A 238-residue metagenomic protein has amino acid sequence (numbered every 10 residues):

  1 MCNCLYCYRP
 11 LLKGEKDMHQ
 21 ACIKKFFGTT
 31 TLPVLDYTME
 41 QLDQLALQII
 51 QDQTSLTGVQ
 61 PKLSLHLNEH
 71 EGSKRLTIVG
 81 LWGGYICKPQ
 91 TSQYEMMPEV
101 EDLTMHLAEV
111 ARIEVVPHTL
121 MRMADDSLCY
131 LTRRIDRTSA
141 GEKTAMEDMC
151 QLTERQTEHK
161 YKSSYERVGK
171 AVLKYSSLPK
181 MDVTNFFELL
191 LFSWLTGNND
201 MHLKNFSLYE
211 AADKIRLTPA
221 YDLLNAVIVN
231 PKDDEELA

Functional and structural regions predicted by a protein language model:
M1-L203, S207-A238: Anionic ligand-binding catalytic core segments
